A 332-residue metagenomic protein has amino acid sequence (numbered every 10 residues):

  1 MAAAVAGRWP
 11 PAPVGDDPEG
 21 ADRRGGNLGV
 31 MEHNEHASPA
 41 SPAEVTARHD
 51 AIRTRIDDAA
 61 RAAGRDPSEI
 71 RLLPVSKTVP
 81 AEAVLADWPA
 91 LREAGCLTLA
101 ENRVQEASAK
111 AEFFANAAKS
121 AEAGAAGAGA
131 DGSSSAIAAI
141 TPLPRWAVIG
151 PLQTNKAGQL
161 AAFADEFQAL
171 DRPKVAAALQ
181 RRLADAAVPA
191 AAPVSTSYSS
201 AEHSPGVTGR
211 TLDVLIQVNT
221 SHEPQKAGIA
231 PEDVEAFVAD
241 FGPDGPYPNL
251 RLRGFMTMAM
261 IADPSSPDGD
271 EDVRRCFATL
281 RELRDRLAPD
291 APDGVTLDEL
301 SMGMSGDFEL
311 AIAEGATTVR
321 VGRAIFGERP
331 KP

Functional and structural regions predicted by a protein language model:
D16-D17, D22, D131, Y198: Intrinsic-disorder-associated, low-complexity terminal segments enriched in Asp/Asn/His/Tyr and depleted of Lys/Arg
N27-G306, E314, F326-E328: Conserved alpha/beta-domain cores
A316-P332: Gly/Pro- and small hydrophobic-enriched strand-loop and loop-to-helix capping segments that sit at the rims
